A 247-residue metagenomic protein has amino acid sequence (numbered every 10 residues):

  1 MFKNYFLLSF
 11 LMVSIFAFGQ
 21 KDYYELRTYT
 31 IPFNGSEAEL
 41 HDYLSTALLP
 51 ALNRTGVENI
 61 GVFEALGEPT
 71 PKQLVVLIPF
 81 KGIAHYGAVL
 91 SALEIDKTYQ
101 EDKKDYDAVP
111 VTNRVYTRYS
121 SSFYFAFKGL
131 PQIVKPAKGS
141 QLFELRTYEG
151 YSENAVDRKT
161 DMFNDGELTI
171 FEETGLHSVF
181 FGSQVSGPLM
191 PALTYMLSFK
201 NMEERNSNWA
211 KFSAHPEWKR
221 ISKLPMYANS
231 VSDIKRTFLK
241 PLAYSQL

Functional and structural regions predicted by a protein language model:
M1-Y5: Positively charged n-region of N-terminal signal peptides that target proteins for export
L7-F10, R114: Generic alpha-helix initiation/capping and coil-helix boundary signal
F10-G19: Hydrophobic h-region of N-terminal signal peptides that target proteins for export in Gram-negative bacteria
G19-W218, Y227-L247: Short S/T/G/P-rich N-terminal loop/turn motif that feeds into the first structured element of a domain
